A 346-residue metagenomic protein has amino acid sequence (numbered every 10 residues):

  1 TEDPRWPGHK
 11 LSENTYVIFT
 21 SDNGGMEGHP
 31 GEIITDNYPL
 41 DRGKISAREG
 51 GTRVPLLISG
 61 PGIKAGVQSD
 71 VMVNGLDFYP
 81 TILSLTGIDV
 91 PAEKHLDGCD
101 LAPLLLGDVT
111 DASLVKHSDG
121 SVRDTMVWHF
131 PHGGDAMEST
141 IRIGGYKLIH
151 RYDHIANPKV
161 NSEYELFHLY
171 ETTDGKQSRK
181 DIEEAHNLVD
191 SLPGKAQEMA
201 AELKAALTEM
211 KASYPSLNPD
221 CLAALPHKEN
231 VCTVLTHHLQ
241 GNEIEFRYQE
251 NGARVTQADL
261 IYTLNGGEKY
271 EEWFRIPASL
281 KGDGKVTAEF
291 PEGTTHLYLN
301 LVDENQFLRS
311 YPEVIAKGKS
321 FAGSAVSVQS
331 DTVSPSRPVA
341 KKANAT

Functional and structural regions predicted by a protein language model:
T1, Y16-S21, P55-L57, F78 (+2 more regions): Beta-strand elements within well-structured catalytic alpha/beta cores of enzymes that handle phosphate/sulfate esters
T1-G31: Metal-dependent active-site segment of extracytoplasmic phospho-/sulfohydrolases and closely related
E2-H9, V115, G175-R179: Intrinsically disordered, low-complexity Ser/Thr- and acidic-rich flexible linkers and loops, especially at boundaries
L11-V17, R53-V54, V122-R123, I143-Y146: Loop/turn elements at helix/coil->beta-strand transitions in domains of secreted/extracellular proteins
G25-N37, D41-A47, K64, V71 (+2 more regions): C-terminal cap/loop subdomain of S1 sulfatases and analogous C-terminal strand-loop tails that border
M26, G266-D283: Tryptophan-centered short beta-strand motifs
L56-K64: The feature captures the short pre-catalytic strand/loop hairpin that immediately precedes and shapes the active-site
F78, T173-E183, L188-Q257, I261-N265 (+3 more regions): Long, internal low-complexity/basic segments
